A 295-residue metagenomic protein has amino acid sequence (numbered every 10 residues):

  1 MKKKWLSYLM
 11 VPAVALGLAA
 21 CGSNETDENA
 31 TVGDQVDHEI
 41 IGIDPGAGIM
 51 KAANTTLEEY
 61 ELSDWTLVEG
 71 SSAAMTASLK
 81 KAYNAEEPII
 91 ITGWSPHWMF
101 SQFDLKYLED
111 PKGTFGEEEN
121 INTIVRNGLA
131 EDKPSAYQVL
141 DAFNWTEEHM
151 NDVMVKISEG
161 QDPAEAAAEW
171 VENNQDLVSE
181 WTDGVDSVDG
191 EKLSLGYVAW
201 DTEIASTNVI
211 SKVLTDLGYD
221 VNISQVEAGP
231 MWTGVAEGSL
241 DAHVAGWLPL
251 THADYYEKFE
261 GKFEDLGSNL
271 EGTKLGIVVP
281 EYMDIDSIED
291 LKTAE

Functional and structural regions predicted by a protein language model:
L16-A20: C-terminal motif of bacterial Sec signal peptides marking the signal peptidase cleavage site
G22-E25: Bacterial signal peptide processing site
E28-I41, R126-G128, N144-E147, F263-E295: A conserved helix-loop-strand patch within extracytoplasmic ligand-binding domains of the periplasmic binding
E39-I43, A47-A52, P134-T182, M283-E295: Ligand-binding clefts/hinges and TM-proximal coupling segments of bilobed small-molecule sensing domains
L67-S78, W200-D201, N222-G234: Short helix-initiation/N-cap motifs at beta->coil->alpha
K81-K106, V244-F259: A ligand-binding cleft/hinge motif common to bilobed small-molecule-binding domains
F100-D141, S268-G276: Periplasmic-binding protein-like
A205-Y219, I223-S287: Short, glycine-/small- and polar/acidic-enriched structural segments that line small-molecule recognition paths
